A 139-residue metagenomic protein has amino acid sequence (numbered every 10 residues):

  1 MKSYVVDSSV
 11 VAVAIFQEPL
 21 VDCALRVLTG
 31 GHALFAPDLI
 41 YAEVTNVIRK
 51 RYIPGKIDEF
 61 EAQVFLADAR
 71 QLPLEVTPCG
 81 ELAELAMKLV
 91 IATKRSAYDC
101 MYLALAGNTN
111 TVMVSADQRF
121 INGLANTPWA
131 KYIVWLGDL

Functional and structural regions predicted by a protein language model:
M1-I40, R51, G55-V64, L139: Short, well-structured N-terminal submotif of metal-dependent ribonuclease cores
M1-S3, L72, L103, G107-L139: Acidic, PIN/NYN-like endoribonuclease modules and their adjacent C-terminal/linker elements
D7, E43, D99, D117: Acidic active-site catalytic centers that drive phospho-/nucleotidyl reactions and related ester hydrolyses
V10-V11, I40, L82, Y102 (+1 more regions): Alpha-helix capping/helix-boundary segments
V13-I15, V47, G123: Residues that scaffold the ATP/ADP-binding catalytic core of kinase and kinase-like folds
C23, E43, L85, N122-G123: Phosphate- and divalent-cation-binding pockets in alpha/beta enzyme and binding domains that engage nucleotide-derived
T45-T77, L85: Active-site-proximal, substrate-binding regions of enzyme catalytic domains and RNA-binding/basic surfaces
L74-A116: Active-site neighborhoods of divalent-metal-dependent phosphate/nucleic-acid chemistry enzymes
